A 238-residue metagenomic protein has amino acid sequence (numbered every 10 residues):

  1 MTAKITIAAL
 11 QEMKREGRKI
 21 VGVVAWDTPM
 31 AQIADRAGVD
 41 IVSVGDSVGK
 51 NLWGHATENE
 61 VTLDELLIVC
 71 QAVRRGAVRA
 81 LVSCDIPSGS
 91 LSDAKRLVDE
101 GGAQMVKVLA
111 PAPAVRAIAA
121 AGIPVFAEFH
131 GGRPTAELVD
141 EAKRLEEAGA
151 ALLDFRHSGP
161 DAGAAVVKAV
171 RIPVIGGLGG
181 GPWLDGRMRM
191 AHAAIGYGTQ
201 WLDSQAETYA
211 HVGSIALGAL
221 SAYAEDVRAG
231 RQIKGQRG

Functional and structural regions predicted by a protein language model:
T2-G238: Alpha/beta enzyme core
